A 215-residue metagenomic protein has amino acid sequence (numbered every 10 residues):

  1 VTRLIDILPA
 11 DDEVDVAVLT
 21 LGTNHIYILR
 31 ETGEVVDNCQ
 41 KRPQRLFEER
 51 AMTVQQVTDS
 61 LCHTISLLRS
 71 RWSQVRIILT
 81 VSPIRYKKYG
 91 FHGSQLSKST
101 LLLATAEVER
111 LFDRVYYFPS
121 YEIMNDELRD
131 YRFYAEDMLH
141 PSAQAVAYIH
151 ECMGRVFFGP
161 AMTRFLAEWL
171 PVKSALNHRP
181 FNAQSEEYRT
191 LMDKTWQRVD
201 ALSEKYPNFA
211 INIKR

Functional and structural regions predicted by a protein language model:
V1-R215: Extracellular glycan-modifying ectodomains
